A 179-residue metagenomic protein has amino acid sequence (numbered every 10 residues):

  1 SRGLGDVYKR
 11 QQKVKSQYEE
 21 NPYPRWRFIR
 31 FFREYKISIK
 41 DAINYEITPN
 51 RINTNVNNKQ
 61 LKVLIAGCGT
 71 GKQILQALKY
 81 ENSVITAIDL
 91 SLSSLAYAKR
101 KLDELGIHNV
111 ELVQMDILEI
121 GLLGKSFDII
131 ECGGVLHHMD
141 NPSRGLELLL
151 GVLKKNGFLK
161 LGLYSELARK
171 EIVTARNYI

Functional and structural regions predicted by a protein language model:
G3-Y8: Short, small-residue-biased leader/transition segments that mark boundaries at the very start of proteins
E20, R25, R30-L61, Q76: Conserved alpha-helix/loop element of class I SAM-dependent methyltransferases that forms part of the SAM/SAH-binding
T70-N82: Conserved SAM-binding loop of SAM-dependent methyltransferases across substrates and taxa, primarily the Class I
S91: Conserved SAM/SAH-binding beta-strand->alpha-helix loop
G106-L118: Conserved SAM-binding strand-loop segment of SAM-dependent methyltransferases
I120-I130: A short acidic, Gly/Pro-enriched loop at the edge of an enzyme's catalytic core that lines a small-molecule cofactor
S143-K155: A short glycine-rich, Lys/Arg-flanked "PGG" loop and its adjoining helix->strand segment in the class I
F158-I179: Conserved class I S-adenosyl-L-methionine
